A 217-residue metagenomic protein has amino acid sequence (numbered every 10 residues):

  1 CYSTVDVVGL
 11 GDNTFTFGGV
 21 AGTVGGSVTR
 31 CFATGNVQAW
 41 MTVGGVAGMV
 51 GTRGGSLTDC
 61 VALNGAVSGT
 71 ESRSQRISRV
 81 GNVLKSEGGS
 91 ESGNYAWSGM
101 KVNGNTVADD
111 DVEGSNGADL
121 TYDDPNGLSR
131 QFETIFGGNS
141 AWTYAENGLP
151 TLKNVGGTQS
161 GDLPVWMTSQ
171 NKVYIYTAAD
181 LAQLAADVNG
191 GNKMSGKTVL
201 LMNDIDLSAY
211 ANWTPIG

Functional and structural regions predicted by a protein language model:
C1-G217: Predominantly extracellular beta-rich ligand-binding scaffolds that present long acidic/polar faces for carbohydrate
